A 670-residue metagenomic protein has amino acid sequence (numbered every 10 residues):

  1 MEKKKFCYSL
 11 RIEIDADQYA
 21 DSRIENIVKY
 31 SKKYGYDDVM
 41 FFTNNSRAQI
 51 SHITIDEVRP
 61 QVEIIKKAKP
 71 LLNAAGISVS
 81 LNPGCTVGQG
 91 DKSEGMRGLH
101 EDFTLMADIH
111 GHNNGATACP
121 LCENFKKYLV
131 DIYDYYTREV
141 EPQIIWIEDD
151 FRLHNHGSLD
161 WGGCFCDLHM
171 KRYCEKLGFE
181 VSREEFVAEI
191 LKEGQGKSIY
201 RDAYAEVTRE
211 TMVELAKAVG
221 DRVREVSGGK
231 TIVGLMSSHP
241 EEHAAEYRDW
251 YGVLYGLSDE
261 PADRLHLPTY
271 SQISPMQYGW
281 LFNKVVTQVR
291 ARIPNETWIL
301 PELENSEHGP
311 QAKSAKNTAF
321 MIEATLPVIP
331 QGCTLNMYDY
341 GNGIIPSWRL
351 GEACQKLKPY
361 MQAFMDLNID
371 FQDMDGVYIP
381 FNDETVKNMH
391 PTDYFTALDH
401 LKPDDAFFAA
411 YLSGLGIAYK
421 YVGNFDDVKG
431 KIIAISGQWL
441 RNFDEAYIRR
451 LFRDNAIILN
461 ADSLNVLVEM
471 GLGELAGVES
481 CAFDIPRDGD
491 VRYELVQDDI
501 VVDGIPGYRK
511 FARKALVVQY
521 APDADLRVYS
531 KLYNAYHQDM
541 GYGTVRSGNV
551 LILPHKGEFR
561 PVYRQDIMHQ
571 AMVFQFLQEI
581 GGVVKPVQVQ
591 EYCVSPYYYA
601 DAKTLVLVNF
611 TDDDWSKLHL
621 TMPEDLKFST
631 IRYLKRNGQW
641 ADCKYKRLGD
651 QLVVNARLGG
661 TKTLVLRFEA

Functional and structural regions predicted by a protein language model:
C7-Y19, S46-Q61, G111-V130, G196-E214 (+5 more regions): The substrate-binding groove and active-site-proximal loops of carbohydrate-active enzymes, especially glycoside
A16-K32, F125-Y136, A245-G256, S314-T325: Short, acidic/polar
S22-I24, Y251, D405-G430, G437-L440: A short, well-structured beta->alpha microelement
S22-R47, Y135, E139-I144, E260-R264 (+2 more regions): Catalytic domains of carbohydrate-active enzymes, especially glycoside hydrolases
I27-I64, V87-L99, N155-G157, I199: Aromatic-lined carbohydrate-binding/catalytic grooves of carbohydrate-active enzymes
F42-T43, K92, Q143, E148 (+9 more regions): Hydrophobic targeting/anchoring helices
S78-V140, D149, G157, G163-F165 (+2 more regions): Active-site-adjacent "subsite" loops/lids of carbohydrate-active enzymes
G423, S436-G659, T663-E669: A conserved amphipathic helix/loop scaffold that creates a polar/acidic microenvironment used either to coordinate
